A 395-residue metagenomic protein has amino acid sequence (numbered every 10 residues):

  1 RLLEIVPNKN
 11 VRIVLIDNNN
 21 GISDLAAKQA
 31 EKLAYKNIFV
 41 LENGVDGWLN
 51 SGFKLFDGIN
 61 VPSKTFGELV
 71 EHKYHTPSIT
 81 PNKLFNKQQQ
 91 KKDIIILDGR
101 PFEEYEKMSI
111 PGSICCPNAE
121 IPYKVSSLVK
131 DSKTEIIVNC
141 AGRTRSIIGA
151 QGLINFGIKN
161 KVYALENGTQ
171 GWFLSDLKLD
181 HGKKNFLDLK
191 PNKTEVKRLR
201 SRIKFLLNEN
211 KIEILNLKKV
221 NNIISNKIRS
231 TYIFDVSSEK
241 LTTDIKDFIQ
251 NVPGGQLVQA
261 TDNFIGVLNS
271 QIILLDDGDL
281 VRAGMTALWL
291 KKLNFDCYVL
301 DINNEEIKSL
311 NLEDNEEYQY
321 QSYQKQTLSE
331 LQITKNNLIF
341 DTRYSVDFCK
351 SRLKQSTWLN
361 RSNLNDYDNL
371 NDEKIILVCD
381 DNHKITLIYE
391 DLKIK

Functional and structural regions predicted by a protein language model:
R1-I95, G99-Y232, V236-L338, T342-K395: Rhodanese-like catalytic fold shared by cysteine-dependent sulfurtransferases and DSP/PTP-type phosphatases
